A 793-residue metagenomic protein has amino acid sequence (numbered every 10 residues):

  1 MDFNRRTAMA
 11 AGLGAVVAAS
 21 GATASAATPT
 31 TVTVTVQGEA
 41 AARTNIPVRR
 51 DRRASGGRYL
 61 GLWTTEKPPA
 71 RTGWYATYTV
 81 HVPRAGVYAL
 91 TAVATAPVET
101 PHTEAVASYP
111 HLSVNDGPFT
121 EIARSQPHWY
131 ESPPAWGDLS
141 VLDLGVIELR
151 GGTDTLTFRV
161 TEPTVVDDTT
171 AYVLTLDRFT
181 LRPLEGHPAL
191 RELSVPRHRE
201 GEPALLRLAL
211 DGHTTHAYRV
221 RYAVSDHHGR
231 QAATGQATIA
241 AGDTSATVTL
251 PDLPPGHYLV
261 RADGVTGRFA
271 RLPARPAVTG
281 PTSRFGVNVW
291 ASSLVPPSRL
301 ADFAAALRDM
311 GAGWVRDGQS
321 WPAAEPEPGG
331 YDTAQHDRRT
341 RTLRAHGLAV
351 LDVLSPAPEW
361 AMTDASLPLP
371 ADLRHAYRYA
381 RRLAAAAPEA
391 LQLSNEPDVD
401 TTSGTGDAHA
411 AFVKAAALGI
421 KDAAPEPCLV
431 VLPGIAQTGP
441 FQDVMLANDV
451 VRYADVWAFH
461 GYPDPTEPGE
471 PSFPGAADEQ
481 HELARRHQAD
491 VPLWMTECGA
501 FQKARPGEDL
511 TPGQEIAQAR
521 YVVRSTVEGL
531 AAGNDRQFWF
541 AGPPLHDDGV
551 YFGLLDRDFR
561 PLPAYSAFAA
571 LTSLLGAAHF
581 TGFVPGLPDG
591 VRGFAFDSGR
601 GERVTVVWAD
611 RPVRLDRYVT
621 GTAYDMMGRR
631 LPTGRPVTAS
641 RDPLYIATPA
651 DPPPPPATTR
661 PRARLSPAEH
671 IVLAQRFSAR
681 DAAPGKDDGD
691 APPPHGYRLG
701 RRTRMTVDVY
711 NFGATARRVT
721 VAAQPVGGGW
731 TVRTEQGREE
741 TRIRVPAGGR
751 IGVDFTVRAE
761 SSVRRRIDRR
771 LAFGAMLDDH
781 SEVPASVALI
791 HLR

Functional and structural regions predicted by a protein language model:
T28-A189, T734-E735, A747-D754, A775: Extracytoplasmic
T28-G38, W74, H81, V160 (+4 more regions): Mature N-terminal, pre-catalytic/accessory segment of carbohydrate-active enzymes
V93, G586-G621, M626, R717: Carbohydrate-binding surface patches
R275-R378, Q392, D398: N-terminal substrate-binding region of glycoside hydrolase catalytic domains
A361-A454, H460-E479, R505-V523, G553-L555: Active-site cleft segment of glycoside hydrolase catalytic domains centered on the general acid/base Glu
A416-Q442, H487-F501, N534-L545: Aromatic-lined carbohydrate-recognition surfaces of secreted/lumenal glycan-active proteins
P506-S566, V584-G586: Aromatic/acidic polysaccharide-binding cleft in carbohydrate-active enzymes
G634-H670: C-terminal beta-strand-rich structural cap/linker in extracellular carbohydrate-active enzymes
